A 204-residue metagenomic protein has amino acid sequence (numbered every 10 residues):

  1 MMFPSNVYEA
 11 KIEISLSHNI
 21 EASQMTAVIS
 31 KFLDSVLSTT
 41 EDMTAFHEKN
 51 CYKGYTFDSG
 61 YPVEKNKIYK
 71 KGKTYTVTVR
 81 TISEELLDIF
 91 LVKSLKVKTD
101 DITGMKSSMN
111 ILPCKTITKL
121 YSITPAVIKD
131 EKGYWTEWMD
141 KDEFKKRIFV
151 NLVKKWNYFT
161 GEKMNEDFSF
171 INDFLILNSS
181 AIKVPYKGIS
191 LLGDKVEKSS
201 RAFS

Functional and structural regions predicted by a protein language model:
M1-S204: RNA-interacting cores
